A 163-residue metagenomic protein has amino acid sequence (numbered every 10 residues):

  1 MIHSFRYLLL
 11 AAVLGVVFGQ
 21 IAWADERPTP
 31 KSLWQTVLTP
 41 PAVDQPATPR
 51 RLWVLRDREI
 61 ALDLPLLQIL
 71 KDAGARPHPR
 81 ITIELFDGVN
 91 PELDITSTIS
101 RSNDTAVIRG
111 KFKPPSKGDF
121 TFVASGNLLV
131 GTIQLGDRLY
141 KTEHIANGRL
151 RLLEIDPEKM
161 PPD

Functional and structural regions predicted by a protein language model:
M1-L9: Bacterial N-terminal signal peptides that target proteins for export
L9-G19: Bacterial N-terminal signal peptides
A24-D163: N-terminal prosegments of processed precursors
